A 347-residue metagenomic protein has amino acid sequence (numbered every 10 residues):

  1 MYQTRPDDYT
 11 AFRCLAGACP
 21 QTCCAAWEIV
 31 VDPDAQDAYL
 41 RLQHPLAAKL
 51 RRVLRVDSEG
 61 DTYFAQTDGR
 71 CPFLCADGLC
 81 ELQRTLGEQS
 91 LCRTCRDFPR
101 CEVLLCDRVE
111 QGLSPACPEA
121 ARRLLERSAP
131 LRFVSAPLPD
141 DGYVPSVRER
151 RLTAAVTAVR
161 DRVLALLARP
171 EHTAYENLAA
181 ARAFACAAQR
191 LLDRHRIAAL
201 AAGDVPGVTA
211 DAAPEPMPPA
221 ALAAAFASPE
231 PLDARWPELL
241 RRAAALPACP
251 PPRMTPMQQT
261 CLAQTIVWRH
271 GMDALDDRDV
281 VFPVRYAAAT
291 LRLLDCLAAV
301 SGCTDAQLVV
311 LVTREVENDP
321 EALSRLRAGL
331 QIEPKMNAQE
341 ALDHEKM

Functional and structural regions predicted by a protein language model:
M1-A47: General N-terminal leader/first-domain-start detector
M1-C19, R51-C92, V109: Immediate flanking context of iron-sulfur cluster ligation sites
M1-D7, R13-G17, Q21, C106 (+5 more regions): Long, low-complexity, compositionally biased intrinsically disordered regions
C14, T85, E149, T153 (+1 more regions): Short, charged/polar micro-motifs that form catalytic or ligand-binding hotspots
A16, P20, V156, R160 (+1 more regions): Short runs of predominantly hydrophobic/aromatic residues within well-ordered alpha helices that form helix-helix
G17, T22, A26-W27, L74 (+3 more regions): General secretory precursor processing signal
G78, L86-L178: Internal, well-ordered alpha/beta segment that forms a basic, Gly-enriched binding/recognition surface
A168-M347: Hydrophobic, aromatic-lined core segments that form the binding pocket/scaffold for planar heteroaromatic ligands
